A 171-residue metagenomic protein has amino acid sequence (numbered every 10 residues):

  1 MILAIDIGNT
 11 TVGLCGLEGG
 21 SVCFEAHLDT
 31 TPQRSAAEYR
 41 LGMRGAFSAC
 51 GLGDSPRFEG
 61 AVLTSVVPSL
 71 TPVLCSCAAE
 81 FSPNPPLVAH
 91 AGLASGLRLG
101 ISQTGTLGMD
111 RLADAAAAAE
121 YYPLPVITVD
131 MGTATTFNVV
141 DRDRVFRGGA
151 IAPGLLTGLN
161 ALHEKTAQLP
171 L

Functional and structural regions predicted by a protein language model:
I2-D6, V62, V126-D130: Short glycine-aspartate micro-motif
I2-G45, D54-P56, V145-T166: Short glycine-rich, Thr/Ser-proximal phosphate-binding strand/loop in the N-terminal lobe of ATP-dependent enzymes
R34, T64-T71: Glycine-rich phosphate-binding loops at beta-strand->alpha-helix junctions
C50-P56, Y121-P123: Glycine-rich phosphate-binding loop signature in dinucleotide/nucleotide-binding domains
S55-V66, P85-L87: Short glycine-rich phosphate-binding loop at a beta-alpha junction
P72-P85, P125: Nucleotide and nucleotide-moiety/phosphate-recognizing core
N84-V88, L93, L97-T166: Phosphate-binding/catalytic loop of phosphoryl-transfer enzymes
Q168-L171: Catalytic phosphate-donor-binding core of small-molecule kinases
